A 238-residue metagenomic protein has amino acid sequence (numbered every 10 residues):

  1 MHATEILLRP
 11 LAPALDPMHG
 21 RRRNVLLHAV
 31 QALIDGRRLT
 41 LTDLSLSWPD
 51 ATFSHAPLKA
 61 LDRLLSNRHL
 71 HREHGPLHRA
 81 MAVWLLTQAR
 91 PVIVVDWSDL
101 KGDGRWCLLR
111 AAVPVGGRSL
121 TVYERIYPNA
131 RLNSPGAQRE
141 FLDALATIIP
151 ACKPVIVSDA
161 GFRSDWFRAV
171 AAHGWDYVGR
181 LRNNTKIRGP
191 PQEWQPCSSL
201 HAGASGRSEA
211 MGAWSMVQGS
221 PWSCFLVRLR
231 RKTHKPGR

Functional and structural regions predicted by a protein language model:
M1-R38, D50, G75-P76, A89 (+2 more regions): Single, function-defining residue in the core of a domain
L41: Helix-turn-helix DNA-binding elements, focusing on the entry/boundary residues of the two helices that contact DNA
L44: Short alpha-helical "recognition helix" segments of helix-turn-helix
W48-A60: Short, basic interhelical loop/turn and adjoining N-cap of the next helix at nucleic-acid- or acidic-partner-contacting
L58-G116: Active-site-proximal, Lys/Arg-enriched surface segment that forms a nucleic-acid-binding/basic interface patch
